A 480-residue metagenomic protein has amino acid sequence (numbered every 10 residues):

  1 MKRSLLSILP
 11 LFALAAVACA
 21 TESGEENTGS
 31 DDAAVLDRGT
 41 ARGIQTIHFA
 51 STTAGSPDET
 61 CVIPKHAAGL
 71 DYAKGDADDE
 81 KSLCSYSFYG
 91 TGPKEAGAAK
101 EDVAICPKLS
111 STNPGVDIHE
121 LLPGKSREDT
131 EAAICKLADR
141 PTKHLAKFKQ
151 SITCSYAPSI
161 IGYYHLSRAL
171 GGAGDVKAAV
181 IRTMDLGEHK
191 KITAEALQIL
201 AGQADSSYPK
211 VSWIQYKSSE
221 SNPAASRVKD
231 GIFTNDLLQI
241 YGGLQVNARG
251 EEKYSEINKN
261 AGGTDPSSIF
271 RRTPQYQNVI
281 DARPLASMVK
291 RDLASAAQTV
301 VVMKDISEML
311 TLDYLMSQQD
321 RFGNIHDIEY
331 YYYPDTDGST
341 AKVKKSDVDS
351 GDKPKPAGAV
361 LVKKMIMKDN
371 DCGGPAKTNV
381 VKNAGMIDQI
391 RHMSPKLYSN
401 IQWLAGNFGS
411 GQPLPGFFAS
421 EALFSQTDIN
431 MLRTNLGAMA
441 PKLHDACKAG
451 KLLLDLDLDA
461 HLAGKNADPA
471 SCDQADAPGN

Functional and structural regions predicted by a protein language model:
M1-L9: Bacterial N-terminal signal peptides that target proteins for export
V17-T21: N-terminal Sec signal peptide cleavage junction
E22-T40: Short, low-complexity, disordered segments immediately C-terminal to signal peptides in bacterial exported proteins
L36-S155: Conserved NTP-binding catalytic cores of kinases and kinase-like/nucleotidyltransferase enzymes across multiple kinase
K74-G75, A132-A138, E188-G231, S268-D292 (+4 more regions): Surface-exposed intrinsically disordered loops and tails
A99-I269, Y314-Q318: Conserved ATP-binding subdomain of kinase catalytic cores across diverse folds
S155-A178, R272-A376: Conserved kinase catalytic-core segment
N324, I328-Y330, K344-N480: Long, compositionally biased interface segments
